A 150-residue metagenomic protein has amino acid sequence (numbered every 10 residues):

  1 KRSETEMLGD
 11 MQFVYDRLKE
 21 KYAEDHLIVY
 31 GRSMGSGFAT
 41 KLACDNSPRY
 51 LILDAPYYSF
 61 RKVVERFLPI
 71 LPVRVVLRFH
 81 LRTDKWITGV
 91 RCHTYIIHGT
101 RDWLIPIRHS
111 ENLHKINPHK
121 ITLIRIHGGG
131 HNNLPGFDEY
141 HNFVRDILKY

Functional and structural regions predicted by a protein language model:
K1-Y22, K85: Alpha/beta-hydrolase active-site loop
Y22-S33: Alpha/beta-hydrolase fold nucleophile elbow
S36-C92, D138: Hydrolase active-site cap/lid region
T83, C92, P106-K115: Short alpha-helix in the alpha/beta-hydrolase fold that links the catalytic acid
G89-R91, I96-D102: Short beta-strand/loop motif that positions the catalytic acidic residue of the alpha/beta-hydrolase fold
T100-I105, H131-N133: Acidic catalytic loop of the alpha/beta-hydrolase fold
E111-N132: Catalytic histidine neighborhood in serine/cysteine hydrolases with alpha/beta-hydrolase-type architecture
G129-H141: Catalytic histidine-centered segment of alpha/beta-hydrolase-like enzymes
